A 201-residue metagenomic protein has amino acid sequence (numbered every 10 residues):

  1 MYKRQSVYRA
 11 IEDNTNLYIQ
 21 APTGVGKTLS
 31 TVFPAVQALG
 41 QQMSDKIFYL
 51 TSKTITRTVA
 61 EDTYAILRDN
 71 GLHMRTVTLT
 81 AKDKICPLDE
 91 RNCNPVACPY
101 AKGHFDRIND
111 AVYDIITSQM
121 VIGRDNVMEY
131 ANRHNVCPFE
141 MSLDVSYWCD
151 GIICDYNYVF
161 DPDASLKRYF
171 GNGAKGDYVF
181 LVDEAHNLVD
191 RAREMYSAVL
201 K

Functional and structural regions predicted by a protein language model:
K3-Q20: Conserved pre-motif I regulatory segment
Y8-R9, T28-Q42, T63-L67: Walker A/P-loop NTP-binding motif
D13, A38-Q42, N70, G173-A174 (+1 more regions): Secondary-structure transition/capping motifs at alpha-helix termini and the adjoining loop/turn into the next element
T15-I19, D45-I47, G151-C154, Y178-F180: Generic beta-sheet signal
T23: The conserved Walker
T31, T58, D62, H134-G151 (+1 more regions): Signature of the SF2 helicase/ATPase Hel1-core->accessory helical subdomain module
M43-I152, N157-F160: A substrate-engagement module of RecA-like helicase motors
